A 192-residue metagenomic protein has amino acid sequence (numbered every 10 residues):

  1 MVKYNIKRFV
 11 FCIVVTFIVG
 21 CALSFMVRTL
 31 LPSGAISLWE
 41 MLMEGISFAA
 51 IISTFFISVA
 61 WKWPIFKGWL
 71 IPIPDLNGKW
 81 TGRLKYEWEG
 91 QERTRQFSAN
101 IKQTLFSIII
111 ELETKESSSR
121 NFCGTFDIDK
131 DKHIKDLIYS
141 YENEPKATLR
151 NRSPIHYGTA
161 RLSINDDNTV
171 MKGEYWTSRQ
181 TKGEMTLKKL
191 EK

Functional and structural regions predicted by a protein language model:
M1-D75, Y86-E87, E191-K192: Amphipathic/hydrophobic helical signal segments and adjacent flexible N-terminal regions that mediate secretion
K3, F66-K192: Central antiparallel beta-sheet cores of small beta-barrel/beta-sandwich binding domains
